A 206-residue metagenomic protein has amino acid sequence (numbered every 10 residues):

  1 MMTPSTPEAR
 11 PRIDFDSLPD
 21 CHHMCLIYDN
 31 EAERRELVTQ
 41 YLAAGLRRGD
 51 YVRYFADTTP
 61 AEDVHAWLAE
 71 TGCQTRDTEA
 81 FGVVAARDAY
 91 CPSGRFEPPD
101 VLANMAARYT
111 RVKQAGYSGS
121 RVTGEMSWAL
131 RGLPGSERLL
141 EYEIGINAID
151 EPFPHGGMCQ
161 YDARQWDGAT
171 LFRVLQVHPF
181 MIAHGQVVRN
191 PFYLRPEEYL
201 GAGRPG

Functional and structural regions predicted by a protein language model:
M1-G206: Non-catalytic regulatory/interaction regions at protein termini and inter-domain linkers
